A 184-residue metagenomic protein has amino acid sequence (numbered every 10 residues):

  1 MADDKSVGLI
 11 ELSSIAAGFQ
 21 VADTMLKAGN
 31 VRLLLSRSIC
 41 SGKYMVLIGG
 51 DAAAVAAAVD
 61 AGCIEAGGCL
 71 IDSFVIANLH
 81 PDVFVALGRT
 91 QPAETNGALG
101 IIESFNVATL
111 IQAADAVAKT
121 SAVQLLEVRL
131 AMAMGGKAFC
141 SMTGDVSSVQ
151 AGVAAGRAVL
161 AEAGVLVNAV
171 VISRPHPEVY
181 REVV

Functional and structural regions predicted by a protein language model:
A2-G42, A56-R89, G97-K137, T143-V184: Long, contiguous binding/interaction regions
L47-A53: Glycine-rich loop at the start of a catalytic domain that most often binds anionic cofactors/ligands
